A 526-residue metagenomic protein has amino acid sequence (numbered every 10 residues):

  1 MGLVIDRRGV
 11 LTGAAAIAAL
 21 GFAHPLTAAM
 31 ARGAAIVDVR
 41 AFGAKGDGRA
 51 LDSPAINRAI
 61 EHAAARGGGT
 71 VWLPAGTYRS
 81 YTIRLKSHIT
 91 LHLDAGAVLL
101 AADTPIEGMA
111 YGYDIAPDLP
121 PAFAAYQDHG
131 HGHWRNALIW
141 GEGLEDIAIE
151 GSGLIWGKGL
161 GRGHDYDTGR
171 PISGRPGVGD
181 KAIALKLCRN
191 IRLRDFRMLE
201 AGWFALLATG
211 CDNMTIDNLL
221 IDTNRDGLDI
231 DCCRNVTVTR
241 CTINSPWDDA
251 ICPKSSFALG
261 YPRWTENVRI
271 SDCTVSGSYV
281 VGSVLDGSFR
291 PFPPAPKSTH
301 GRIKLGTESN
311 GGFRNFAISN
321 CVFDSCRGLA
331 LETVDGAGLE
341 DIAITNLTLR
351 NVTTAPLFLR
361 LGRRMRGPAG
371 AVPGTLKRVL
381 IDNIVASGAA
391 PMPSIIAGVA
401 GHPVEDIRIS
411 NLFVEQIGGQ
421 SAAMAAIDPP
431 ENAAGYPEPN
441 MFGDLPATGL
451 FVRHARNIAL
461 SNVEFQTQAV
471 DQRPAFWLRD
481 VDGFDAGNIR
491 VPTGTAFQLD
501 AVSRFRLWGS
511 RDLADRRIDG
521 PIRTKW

Functional and structural regions predicted by a protein language model:
G2-W526: Extracellular/periplasmic carbohydrate-active domains that bind, remodel, or depolymerize complex polysaccharides
